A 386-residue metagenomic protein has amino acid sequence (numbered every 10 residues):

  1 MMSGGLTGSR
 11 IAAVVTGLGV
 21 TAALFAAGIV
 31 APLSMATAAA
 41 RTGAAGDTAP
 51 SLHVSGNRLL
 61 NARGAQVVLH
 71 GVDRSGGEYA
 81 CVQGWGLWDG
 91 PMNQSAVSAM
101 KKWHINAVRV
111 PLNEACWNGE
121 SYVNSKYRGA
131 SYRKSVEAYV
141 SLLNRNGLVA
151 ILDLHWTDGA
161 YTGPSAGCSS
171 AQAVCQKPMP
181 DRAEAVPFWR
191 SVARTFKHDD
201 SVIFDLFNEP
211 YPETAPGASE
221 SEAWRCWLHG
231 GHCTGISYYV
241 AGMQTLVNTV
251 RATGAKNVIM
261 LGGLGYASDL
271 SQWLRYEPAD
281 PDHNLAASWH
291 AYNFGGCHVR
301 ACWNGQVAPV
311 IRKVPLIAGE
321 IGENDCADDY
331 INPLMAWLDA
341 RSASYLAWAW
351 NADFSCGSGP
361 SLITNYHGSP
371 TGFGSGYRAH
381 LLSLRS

Functional and structural regions predicted by a protein language model:
M1-A40: Secretory targeting and sorting signals
A36-A107, H380-L384: N-terminal carbohydrate-binding accessory modules
S51, D89, R182-I203, F207-A352 (+1 more regions): Extracellular glycoside hydrolase catalytic/binding regions
V67, V72-Q94, E120-R128, K177 (+2 more regions): Acidic/histidine-rich helix-loop elements that form or flank divalent-metal/phosphate-binding sites at the catalytic
D89-Y161, R182-E184, Y239-T253, D328-A343: Aromatic-lined substrate-binding rim segments of carbohydrate-active enzymes
W117-S125, G159-A171, E213-P216, D269-S271 (+2 more regions): Extracytoplasmic/secreted cell-surface and envelope-processing proteins
T162-P187: Active-site-adjacent "subsite" loops/lids of carbohydrate-active enzymes
